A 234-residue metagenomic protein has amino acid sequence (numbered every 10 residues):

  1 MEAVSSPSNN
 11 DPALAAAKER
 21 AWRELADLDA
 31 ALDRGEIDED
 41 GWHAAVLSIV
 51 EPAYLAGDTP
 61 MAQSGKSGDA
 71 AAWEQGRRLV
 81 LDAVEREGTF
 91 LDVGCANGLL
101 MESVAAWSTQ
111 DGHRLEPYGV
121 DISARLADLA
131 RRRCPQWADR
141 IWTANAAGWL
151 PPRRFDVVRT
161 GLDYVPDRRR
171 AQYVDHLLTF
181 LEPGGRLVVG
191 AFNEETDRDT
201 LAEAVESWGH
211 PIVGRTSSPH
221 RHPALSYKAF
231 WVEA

Functional and structural regions predicted by a protein language model:
E2-W42: N-terminal auxiliary segments of SAM/dcSAM-dependent transferases
D69-R86, S103: Conserved alpha-helix/loop element of class I SAM-dependent methyltransferases that forms part of the SAM/SAH-binding
G88-A96: Conserved class I S-adenosyl-L-methionine
N97-D139, N145: Class I SAM-dependent methyltransferase SAM/SAH-binding core
L150-V158: A short acidic, Gly/Pro-enriched loop at the edge of an enzyme's catalytic core that lines a small-molecule cofactor
V157-R169: A short SAM/SAH-binding and catalytic strip from SAM-dependent methyltransferases
A171-P183: A short glycine-rich, Lys/Arg-flanked "PGG" loop and its adjoining helix->strand segment in the class I
G184-F192: Conserved beta-strand signature within the Rossmann-like core of class I S-adenosyl-L-methionine
